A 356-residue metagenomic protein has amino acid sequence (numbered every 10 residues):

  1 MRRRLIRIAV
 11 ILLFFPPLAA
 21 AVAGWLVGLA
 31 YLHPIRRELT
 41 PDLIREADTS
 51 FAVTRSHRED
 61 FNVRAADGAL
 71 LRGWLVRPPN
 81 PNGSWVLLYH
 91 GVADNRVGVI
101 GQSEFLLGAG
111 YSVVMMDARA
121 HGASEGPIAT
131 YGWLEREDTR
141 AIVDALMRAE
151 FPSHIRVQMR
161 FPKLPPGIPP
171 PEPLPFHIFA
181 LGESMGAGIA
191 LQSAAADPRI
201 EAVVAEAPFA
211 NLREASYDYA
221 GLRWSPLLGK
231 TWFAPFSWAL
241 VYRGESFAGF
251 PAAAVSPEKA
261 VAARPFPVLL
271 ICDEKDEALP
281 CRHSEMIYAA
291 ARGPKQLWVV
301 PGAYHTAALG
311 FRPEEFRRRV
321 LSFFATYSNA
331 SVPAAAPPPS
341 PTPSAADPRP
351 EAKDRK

Functional and structural regions predicted by a protein language model:
I8-V63, P341: An N-terminal hydrophobic leader/cap segment in hydrolases
V92-F105, A118: The serine-hydrolase catalytic nucleophile loop
F105-E125: Conserved alpha/beta-hydrolase
T130-P165: Alpha/beta-hydrolase active-site loop
Q192-F250, K259-A260: Hydrolase active-site cap/lid region
A263-P265, L270-C272, D276: Short beta-strand/loop motif that positions the catalytic acidic residue of the alpha/beta-hydrolase fold
E277-H283: Conserved alpha/beta-hydrolase "acid-adjacent" motif
A303-E314: Catalytic histidine-centered segment of alpha/beta-hydrolase-like enzymes
